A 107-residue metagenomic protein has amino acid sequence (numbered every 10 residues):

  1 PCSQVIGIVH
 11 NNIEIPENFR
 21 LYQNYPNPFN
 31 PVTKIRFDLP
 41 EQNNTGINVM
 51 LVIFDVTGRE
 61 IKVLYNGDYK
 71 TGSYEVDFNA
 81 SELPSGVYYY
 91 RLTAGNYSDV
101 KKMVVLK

Functional and structural regions predicted by a protein language model:
P1-N12: Short, compositionally biased serine/threonine- and acidic-rich segments at solvent-exposed termini, linkers, or domain
I13-Y25, F29-K107: C-terminal outer-membrane/trafficking sorting elements
